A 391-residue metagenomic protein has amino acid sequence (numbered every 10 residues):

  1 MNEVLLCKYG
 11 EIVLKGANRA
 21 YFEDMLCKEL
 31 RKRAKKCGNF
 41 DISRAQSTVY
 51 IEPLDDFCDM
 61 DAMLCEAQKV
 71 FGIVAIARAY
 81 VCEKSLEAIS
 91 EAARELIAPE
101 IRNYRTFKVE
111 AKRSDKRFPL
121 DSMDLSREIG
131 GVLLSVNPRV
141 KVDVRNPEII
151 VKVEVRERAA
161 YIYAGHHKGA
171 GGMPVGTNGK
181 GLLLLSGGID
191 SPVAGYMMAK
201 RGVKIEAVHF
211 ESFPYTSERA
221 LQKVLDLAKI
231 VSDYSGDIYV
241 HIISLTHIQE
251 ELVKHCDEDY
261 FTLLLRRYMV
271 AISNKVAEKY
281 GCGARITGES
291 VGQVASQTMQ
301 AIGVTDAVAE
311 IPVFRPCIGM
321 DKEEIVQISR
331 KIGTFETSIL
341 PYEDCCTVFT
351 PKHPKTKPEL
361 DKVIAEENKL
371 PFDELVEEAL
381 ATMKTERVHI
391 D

Functional and structural regions predicted by a protein language model:
M1-L182, P192-I238, A307, K355-L360 (+2 more regions): RNA-binding accessory domains that recognize and position tRNA/RNA substrates
E128-L133, H166, G172-N178, Q249-E250 (+2 more regions): Active-site adenylate/phosphate-handling loop in enzymes that bind or generate adenylated species
L183, A207-H209, I242, T287 (+1 more regions): Structural beta-sheet core signal
G188: Conserved G/P- and acidic residue-centered "switch" motifs that form tight phosphate/ATP-binding loops in soluble
A228-H255, D344: A conserved beta-strand->alpha-helix junction
Q293, P341-F349: Small/polar glycine-rich anion-binding or flexible loop at a beta-alpha turn
G333-P341: A short alpha-helix-loop-beta-strand transition element characteristic of N-terminal alpha/beta dinucleotide-binding
